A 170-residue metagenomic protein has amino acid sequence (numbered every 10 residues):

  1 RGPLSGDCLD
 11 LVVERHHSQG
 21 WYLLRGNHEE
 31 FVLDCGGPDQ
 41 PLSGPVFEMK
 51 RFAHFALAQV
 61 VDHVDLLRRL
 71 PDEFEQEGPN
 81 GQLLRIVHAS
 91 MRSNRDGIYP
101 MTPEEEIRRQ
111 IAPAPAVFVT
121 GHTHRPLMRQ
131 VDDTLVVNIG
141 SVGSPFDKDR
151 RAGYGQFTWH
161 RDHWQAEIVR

Functional and structural regions predicted by a protein language model:
R1-P3, H28-L33, N94, V117-Q130 (+1 more regions): Active-site environment of divalent metal-dependent phosphoester hydrolases
R1-S18: N-terminal active-site segment of His-dependent metallophosphoesterases
V12, G26, L67, H88 (+2 more regions): Divalent metal-coordination and catalytic microenvironments
E14-Q76, N80-L83, P100-A114: Active-site neighborhood of divalent metal-dependent phosphoester bond hydrolases
E75-R85, V131-L135, W164: Beta-strand-turn-beta hairpins that frame and shape the catalytic cleft of phosphate-ester-processing enzymes
V87-A89, R95-P100, R129-D132, K148-R151: A short secondary-structure junction signal
M101-R129, T134-V142: Anionic-ligand binding region
R129-R170: Acidic, His/Gly-rich catalytic cores of divalent-metal-dependent hydrolytic chemistry
